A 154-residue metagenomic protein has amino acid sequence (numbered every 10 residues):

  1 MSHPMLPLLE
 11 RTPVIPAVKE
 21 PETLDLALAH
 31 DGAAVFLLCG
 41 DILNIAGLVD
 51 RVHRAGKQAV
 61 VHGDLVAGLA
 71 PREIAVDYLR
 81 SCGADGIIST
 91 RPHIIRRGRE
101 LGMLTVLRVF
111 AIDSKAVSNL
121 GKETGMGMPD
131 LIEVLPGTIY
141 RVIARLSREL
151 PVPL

Functional and structural regions predicted by a protein language model:
M1-V61, A67-L69, G83: Conserved N-terminal beta1-alpha1 strand-loop-helix module at the mouth
S2-H3, C39-K57, G68-E73, S89-M103 (+2 more regions): Active-site-adjacent beta->alpha loops and helix N-cap segments on the catalytic face of soluble alpha/beta enzymes
L6-E10, Q58-V61, D77-L79, L104-L107 (+1 more regions): N-terminal start-of-chain detector that recognizes signal peptides and the immediate post-cleavage beginning
P13-A17, V35-L37, A59-G63, I87-S89 (+3 more regions): Hydrophobic faces of well-ordered beta-strands that scaffold small-molecule active sites in alpha/beta enzyme cores
A17-L28, P71-D77, S114-E123: Short, acidic/polar
A29-V35, S81-D85, L101-V106, G125-L131 (+1 more regions): Glycine-enriched alpha-helix->loop->beta-strand junction motifs that scaffold or abut catalytic
